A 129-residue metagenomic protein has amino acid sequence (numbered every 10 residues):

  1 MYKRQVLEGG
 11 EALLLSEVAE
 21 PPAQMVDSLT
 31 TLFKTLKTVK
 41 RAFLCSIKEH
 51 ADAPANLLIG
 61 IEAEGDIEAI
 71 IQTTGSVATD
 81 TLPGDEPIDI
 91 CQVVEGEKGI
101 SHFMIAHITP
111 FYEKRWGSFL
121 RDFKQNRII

Functional and structural regions predicted by a protein language model:
M1-Y2: Short, small-residue-biased leader/transition segments that mark boundaries at the very start of proteins
V6-F33: Helical scaffold of the NTase/Pol beta-like nucleotidyltransferase catalytic core
L15, E113-I129: Extended, charge-rich low-complexity interaction segments
L32-R41, T81-D85: Short secondary-structure junctions
T35-A55: Short edge beta-strands and adjacent turn/loop segments
P54-E68: A short interface-forming secondary-structure element
I70-T79: Short amphipathic alpha-helices in soluble, non-transmembrane regions that often serve as interface/regulatory elements
G96-F119: Short, low-order "capping/linker" segments at domain edges
